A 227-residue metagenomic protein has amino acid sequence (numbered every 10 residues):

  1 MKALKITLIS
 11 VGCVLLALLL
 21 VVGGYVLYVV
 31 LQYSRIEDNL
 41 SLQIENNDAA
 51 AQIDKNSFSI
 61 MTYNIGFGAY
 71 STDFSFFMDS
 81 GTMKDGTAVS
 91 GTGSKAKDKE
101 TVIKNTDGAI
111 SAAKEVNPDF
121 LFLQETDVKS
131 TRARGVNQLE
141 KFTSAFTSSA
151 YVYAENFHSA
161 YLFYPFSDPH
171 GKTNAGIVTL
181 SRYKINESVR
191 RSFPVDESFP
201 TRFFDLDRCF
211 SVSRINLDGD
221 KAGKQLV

Functional and structural regions predicted by a protein language model:
K2-E140, S144-A145, Y153-Y164, D168-N174: N-terminal, active-site-proximal structural segment of metallo-dependent hydrolase catalytic domains
I53-D54, D218-K224: Short, solvent-exposed loop/turn segments that connect beta-strands within catalytic domains and beta-strand-rich
F120, Q225-L226: Structural motif
S144-T147, K172-S188, R214-D218: Conserved beta strand-loop-helix elements of the APE1-like EEP
A150-H158, S188-P194: Conserved S-adenosyl-L-methionine
P169, R202-D205: Replace "Gram-negative outer membrane beta-barrel proteins" with "bacterial and organellar outer membrane beta-barrel
D207-C209: Residues that define the transmembrane beta-barrel architecture of outer-membrane proteins
